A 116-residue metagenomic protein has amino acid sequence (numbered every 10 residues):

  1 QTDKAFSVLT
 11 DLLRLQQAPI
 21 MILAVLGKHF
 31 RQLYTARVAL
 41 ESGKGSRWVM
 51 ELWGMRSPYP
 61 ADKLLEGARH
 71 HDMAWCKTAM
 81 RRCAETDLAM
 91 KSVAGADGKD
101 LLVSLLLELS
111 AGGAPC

Functional and structural regions predicted by a protein language model:
Q1-W75, G113-A114: Small-residue-rich helix-loop
L23, G27-F30, M80, A84 (+1 more regions): Generic structural concept
L64-G95: C-terminal capping/gating helix-and-loop segments adjacent to ligand/active sites or protein-protein/ligand interfaces
A96-C116: Acidic, carboxylate-rich catalytic segments that either coordinate divalent cations
